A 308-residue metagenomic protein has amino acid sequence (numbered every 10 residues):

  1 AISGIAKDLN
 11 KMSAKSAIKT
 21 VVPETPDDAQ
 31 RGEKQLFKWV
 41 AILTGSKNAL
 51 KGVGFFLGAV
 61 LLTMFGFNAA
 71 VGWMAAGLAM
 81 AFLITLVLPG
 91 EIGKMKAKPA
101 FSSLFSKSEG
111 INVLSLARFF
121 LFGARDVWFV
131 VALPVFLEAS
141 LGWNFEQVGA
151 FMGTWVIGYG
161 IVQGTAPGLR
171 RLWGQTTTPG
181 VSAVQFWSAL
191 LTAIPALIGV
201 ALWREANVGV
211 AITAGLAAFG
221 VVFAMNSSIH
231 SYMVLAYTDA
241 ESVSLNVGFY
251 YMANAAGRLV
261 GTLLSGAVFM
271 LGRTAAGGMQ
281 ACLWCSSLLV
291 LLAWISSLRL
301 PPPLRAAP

Functional and structural regions predicted by a protein language model:
A1-K47: Cytoplasmic helix-loop-helix junction between adjacent transmembrane helices in 12-TM secondary transporters
V60-A76, A267-L291: A membrane-interface helix-boundary motif in multi-pass transporters
L62, I161-S182, F269: Helix-to-loop junctions at the C-terminal end of transmembrane segments in multipass secondary transporters
L78-G90, I198-L202, C282-P308: Multi-pass alpha-helical transporter architecture, strongest for 12-TM Major Facilitator/SLC carriers used
L86-A124, A139-S140: Juxtamembrane intracellular "pre-TM" segments in multi-pass secondary transporters
V131-G149: Short amphipathic helix-loop junctions that connect adjacent transmembrane helices in Major Facilitator Superfamily/SLC
G180-H230: C-terminal transmembrane helical hairpin of 12-TM major facilitator-type secondary transporters
E241-L271: A late C-terminal transmembrane helix in Major Facilitator Superfamily
